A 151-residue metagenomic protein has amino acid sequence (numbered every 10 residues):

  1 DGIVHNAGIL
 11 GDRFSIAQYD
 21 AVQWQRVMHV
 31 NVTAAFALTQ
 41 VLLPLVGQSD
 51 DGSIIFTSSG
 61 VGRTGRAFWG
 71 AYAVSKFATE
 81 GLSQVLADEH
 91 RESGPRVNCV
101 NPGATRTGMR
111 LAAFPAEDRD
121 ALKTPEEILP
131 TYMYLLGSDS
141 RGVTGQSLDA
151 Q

Functional and structural regions predicted by a protein language model:
N6-D12: Conserved NAD(P)H cofactor-binding loop of Rossmann-fold oxidoreductase domains
F14-I16, Q23-Q25: Substrate-binding pocket helix/loop in short-chain dehydrogenase/reductase
Y19, G65-A73, V85, A113: Active-site loop-to-helix junction immediately N-terminal to the catalytic Tyr of the SDR YXXXK motif in Rossmann-fold
T39, S75: Active-site helix of classical SDR
S59: Residue(s) in the substrate-gating loop at a strand-loop-helix junction that position the organic substrate next
T64, V85-P95: Active-site-adjacent segment of SDR/Rossmann-fold oxidoreductases
E92-P95, C99-V100, T107, A116-Q151: C-terminal helical subdomain
